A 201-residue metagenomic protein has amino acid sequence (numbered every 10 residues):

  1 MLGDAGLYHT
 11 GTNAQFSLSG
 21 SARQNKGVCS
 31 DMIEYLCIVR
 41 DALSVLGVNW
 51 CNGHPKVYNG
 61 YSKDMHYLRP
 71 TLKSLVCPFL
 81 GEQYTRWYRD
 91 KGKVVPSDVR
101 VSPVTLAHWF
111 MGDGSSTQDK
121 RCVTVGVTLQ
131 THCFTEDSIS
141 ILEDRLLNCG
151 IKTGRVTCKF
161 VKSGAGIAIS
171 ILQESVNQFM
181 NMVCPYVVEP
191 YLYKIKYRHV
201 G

Functional and structural regions predicted by a protein language model:
M1-G201: Internal intein/HINT superfamily modules and their associated LAGLIDADG
